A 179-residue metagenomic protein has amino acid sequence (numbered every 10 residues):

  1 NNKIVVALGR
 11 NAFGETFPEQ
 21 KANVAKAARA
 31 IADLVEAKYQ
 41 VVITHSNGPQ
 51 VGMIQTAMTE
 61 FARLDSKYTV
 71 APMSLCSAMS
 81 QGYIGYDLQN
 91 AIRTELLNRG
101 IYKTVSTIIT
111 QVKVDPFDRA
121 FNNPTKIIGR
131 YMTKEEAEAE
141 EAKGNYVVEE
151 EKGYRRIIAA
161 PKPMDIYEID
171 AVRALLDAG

Functional and structural regions predicted by a protein language model:
N1-N47, M53-R63, P72, A174-A178: N-terminal glycine-/serine-/threonine-rich phosphate-binding loop
N47-G48, V112: An acidic- and aromatic-residue-enriched active-site/binding cleft used to recognize and process polar
F61-A178: Ligand-binding beta-strand-loop-alpha-helix segment within the catalytic cores of soluble metabolic enzymes
